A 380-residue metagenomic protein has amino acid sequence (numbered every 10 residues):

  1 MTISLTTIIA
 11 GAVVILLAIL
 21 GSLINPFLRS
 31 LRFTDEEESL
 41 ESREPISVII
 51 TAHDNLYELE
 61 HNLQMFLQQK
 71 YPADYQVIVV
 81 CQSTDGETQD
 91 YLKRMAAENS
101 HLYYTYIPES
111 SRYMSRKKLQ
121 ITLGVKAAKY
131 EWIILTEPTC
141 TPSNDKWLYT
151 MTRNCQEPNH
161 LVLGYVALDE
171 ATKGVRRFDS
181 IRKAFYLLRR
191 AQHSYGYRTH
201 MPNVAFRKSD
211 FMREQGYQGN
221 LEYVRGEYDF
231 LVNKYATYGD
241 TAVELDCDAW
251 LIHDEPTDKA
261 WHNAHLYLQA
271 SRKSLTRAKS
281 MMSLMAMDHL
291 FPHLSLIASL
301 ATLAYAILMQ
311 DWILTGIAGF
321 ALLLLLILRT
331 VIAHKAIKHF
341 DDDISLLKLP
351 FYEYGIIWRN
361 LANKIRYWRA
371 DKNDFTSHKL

Functional and structural regions predicted by a protein language model:
M1-L40, A333, N360: N-terminal membrane-anchoring/stem segments of glycan-assembly enzymes
E44-S47, Q76: Cell-envelope/extracellular polymer assembly enzymes that use nucleotide-activated donors
Q64-S110: Acidic donor-binding segment of Leloir-type glycosyltransferases
N99, Y103-S111, R116, Q120 (+5 more regions): Long helical/loop segments within the catalytic core of UDP-sugar-dependent glycosyltransferases, especially the large
I121, I133: Short aromatic/hydrophobic "clamp" motif used to bind/position activated sugar donors
E137-R153: Acidic donor-binding/catalytic loop of UDP-sugar-dependent glycosyltransferases, especially processive GT2
L161-L163, A167-K183, Q218-L284: Catalytic donor/gating beta->alpha subdomain of glycosyltransferases that bind UDP-sugars
F291-N373: Membrane-embedded multi-pass helical conduit in multi-pass membrane proteins, especially envelope-biosynthetic
